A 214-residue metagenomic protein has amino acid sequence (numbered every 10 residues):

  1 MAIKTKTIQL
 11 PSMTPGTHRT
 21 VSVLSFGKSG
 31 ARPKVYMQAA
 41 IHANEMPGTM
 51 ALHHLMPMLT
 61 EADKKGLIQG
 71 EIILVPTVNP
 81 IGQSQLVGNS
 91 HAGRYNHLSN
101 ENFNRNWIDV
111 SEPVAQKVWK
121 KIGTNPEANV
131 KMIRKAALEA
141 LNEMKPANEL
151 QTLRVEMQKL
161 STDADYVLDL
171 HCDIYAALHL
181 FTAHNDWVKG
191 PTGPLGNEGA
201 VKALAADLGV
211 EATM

Functional and structural regions predicted by a protein language model:
M1-M214: Structured catalytic-domain cores with a bias toward divalent-metal coordination
